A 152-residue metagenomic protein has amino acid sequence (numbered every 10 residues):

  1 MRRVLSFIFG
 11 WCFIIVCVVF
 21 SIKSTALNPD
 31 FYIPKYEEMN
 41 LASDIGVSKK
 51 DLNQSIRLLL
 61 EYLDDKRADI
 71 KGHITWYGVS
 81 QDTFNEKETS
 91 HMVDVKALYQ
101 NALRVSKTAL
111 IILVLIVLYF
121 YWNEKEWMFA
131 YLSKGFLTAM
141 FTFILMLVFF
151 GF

Functional and structural regions predicted by a protein language model:
M1-F31: Hydrophobic secretory-pathway targeting helix
M1-I8, L110-F152: Juxtamembrane interface at the cytosolic side of transmembrane helices
I8, C12, V95-S106, G135-A139: Loop-to-transmembrane-helix entry motif
K23-E37, V117-W127: Perimembrane helix-loop junctions in membrane proteins
K35-L52: Short extracytoplasmic/periplasmic juxtamembrane "stem" segments immediately C-terminal to an N-terminal membrane anchor
K50, Q54, L58, W76-F84 (+1 more regions): Intrinsically disordered, low-complexity linear regions
L52-G72: Short, non-transmembrane cytosolic segments of multipass membrane proteins
D65-A109: Individual transmembrane alpha-helix segments
